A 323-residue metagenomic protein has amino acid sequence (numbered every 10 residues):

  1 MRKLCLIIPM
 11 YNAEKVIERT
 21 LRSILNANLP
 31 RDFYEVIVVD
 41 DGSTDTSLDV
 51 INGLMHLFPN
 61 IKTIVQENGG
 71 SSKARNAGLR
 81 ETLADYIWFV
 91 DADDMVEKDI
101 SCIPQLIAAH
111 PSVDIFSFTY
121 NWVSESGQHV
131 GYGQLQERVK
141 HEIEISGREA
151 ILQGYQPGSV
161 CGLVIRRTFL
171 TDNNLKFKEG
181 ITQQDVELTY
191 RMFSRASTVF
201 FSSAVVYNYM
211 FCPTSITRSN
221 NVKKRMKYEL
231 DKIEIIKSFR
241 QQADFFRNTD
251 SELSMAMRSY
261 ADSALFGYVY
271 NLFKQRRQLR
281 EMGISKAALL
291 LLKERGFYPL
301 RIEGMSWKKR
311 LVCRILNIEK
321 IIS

Functional and structural regions predicted by a protein language model:
R2-C5, E35, E187: Cell-envelope/extracellular polymer assembly enzymes that use nucleotide-activated donors
A13-A27: Short, well-formed alpha-helical segments that are part of the catalytic scaffolds of diverse glycosyltransferases
L21-L25, L48-N52, A84, E97-A108: Short alpha-helix within the catalytic core of nucleotide-sugar-dependent glycosyltransferases
D40-D49, D91: A conserved acidic beta->alpha catalytic loop
Q66-T82: Glycine-rich, basic loop-to-helix element that forms the pyrophosphate-binding segment of sugar-nucleotide handling
S71, A92-F201, M210-M226: Donor-binding/catalytic cores of nucleotide-activated saccharide and glycerol-phosphate transferases/polymerases
I87: Short aromatic/hydrophobic "clamp" motif used to bind/position activated sugar donors
F273-S323: Membrane-interface aromatic/basic loop that binds lipid-linked glycans or pyrophosphate carriers, typified by
